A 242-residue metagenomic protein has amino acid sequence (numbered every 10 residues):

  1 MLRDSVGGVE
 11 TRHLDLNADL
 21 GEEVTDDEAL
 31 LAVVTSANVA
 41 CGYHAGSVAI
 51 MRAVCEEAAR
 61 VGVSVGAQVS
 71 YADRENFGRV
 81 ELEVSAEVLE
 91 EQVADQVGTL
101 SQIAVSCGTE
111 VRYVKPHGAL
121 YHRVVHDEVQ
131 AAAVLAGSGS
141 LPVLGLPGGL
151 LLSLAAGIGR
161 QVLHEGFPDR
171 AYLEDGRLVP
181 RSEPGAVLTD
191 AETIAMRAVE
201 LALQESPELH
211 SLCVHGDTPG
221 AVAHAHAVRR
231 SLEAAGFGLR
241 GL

Functional and structural regions predicted by a protein language model:
L2-V63, Q102-S106: N-terminal glycine-/serine-/threonine-rich phosphate-binding loop
L14-A18, A37-V39, V65-V69, R112-P116 (+4 more regions): Hydrophobic faces of well-ordered beta-strands that scaffold small-molecule active sites in alpha/beta enzyme cores
D27, G46-A59, V124-A131, G148-A155 (+1 more regions): Active-site-adjacent beta->alpha loops and helix N-cap segments on the catalytic face of soluble alpha/beta enzymes
V33-A37, A59, G137-L141, G157-L163: Glycine-enriched alpha-helix->loop->beta-strand junction motifs that scaffold or abut catalytic
V39-H44, L89, R123-V124, S140-G149: Catalytic beta/alpha-barrel core
R74-P116: Glycine/small-residue-rich loop that forms an oxyanion/phosphate-binding "nest" at active or ligand-binding sites
L150-L203: Active-site rim beta-loop-alpha module in soluble metabolic enzymes
P180-L242: C-terminal alpha-helical cap/extension of soluble enzyme domains
